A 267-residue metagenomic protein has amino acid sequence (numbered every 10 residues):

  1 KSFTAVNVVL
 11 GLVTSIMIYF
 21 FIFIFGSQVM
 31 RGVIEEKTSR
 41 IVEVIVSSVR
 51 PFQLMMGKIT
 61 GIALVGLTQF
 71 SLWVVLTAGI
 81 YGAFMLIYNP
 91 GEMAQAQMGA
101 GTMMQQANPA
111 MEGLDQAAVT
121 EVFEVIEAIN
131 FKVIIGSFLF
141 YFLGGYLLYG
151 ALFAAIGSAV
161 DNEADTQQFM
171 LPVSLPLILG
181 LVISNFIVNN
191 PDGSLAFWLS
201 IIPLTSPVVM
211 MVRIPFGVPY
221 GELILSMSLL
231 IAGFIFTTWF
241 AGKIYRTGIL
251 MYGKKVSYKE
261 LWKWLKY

Functional and structural regions predicted by a protein language model:
K1-V42, R50-L72, L76-I134: Transmembrane helix-boundary elements of multi-pass transport/secretion proteins, especially ABC-type permease modules
V33, I41, I45-V46, A154 (+2 more regions): Conserved short hydrophobic patches within well-ordered secondary structure
E35, S39-S47, S158-D161, L250: Short amphipathic alpha-helical coupling elements at transmembrane boundaries
F84-Y267: Membrane-spanning alpha-helical segments of multipass transporters and channels
